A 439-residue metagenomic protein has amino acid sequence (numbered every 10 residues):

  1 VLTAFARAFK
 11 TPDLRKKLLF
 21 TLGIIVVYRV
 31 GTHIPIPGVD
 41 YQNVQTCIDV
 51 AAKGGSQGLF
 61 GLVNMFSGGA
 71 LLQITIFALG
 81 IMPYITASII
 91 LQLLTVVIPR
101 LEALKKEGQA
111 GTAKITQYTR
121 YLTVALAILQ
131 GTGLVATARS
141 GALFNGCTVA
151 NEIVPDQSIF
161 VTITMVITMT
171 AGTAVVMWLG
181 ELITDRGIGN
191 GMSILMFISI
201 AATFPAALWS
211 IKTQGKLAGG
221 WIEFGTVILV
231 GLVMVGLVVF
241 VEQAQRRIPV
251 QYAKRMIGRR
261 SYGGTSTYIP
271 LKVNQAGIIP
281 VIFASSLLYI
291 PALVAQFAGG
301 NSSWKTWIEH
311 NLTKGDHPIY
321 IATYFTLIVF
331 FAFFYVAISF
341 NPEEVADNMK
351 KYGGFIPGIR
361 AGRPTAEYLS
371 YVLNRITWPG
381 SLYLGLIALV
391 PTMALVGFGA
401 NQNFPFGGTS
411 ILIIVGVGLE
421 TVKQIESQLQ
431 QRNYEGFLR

Functional and structural regions predicted by a protein language model:
V1-K105, A110-R439: N-terminal cationic and glycine-rich segments that engage phosphates or anionic surfaces
